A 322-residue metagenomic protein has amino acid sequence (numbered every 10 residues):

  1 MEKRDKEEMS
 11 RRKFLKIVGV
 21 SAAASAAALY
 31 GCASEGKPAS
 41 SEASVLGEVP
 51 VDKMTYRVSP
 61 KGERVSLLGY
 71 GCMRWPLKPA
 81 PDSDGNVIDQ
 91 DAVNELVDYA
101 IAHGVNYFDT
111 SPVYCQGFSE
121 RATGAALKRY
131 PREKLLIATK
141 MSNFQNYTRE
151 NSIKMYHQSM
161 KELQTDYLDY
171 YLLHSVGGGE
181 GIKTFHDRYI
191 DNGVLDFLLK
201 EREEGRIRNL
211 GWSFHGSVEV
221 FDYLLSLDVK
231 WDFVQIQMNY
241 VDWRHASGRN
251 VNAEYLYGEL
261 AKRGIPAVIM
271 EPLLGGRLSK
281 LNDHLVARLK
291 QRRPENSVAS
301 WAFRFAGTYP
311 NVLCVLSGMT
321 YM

Functional and structural regions predicted by a protein language model:
E2-L135, D166, D196-F197, E203: N-terminal binding-site loop/beta-alpha segment at the start of enzyme catalytic domains that lines or forms
R12, L46, V51, V176-M322: Beta/alpha (TIM)-barrel catalytic core signal, keyed to glycine-rich beta->alpha loops juxtaposed to Asp/Glu that bind
G69, Y107-D109, D169-L172, G211 (+2 more regions): Conserved beta-strand positions in the central sheet of alpha/beta enzyme cores
R74-Q90, M141-R149, R288, R292: Active-site mouth loops of central-metabolism enzymes
N86-Y99, T148-E162, S217-L224, A299-A302: Short, acidic/polar
V93, S119, S152, Y156 (+2 more regions): Aromatic/hydrophobic pocket-lining residues that form the small-molecule binding cavity in soluble enzyme cores
K134-Q145, Y171-H174, I236: A short, structured active-site edge motif that brings together acidic residues
S152-L172, K200-E204: CE4/NodB-like, metal-dependent polysaccharide N-deacetylase domain that modifies extracellular/periplasmic N-acetylated
